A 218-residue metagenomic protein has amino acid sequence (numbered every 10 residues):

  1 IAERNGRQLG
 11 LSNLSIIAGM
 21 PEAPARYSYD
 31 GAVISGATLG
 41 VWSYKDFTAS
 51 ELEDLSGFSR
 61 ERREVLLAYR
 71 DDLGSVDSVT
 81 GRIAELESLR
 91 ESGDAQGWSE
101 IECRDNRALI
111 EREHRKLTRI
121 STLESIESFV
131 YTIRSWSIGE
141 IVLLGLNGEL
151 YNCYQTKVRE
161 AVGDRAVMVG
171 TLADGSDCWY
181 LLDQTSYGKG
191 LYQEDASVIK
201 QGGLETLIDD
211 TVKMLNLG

Functional and structural regions predicted by a protein language model:
I1-G218: Non-catalytic substrate/cofactor recognition surfaces at enzyme active-site rims
